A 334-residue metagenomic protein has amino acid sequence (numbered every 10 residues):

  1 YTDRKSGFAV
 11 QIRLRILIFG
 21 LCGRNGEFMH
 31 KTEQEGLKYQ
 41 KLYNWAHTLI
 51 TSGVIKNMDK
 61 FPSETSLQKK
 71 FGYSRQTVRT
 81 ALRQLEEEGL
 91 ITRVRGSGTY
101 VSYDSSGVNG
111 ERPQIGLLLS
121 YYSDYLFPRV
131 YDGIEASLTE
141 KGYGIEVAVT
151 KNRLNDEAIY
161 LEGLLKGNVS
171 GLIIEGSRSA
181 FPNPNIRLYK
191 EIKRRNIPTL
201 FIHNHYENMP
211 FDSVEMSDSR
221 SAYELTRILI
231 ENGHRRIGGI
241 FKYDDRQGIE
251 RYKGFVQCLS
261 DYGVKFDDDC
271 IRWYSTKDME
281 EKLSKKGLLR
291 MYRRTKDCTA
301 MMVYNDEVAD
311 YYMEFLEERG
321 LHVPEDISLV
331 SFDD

Functional and structural regions predicted by a protein language model:
Y1-G7, R13, L17-F28, K41 (+5 more regions): Bacterial carbohydrate/catabolite-sensing allosteric modules
R4-N109: N-terminal helix-turn-helix DNA-binding module of bacterial transcription factors
E64, Y131-D132, Y252-K253: Short amphipathic alpha-helical segment that frequently serves as the phosphate-/nucleotide-binding helix
E64-T65, L154, S219: The beta1-alpha1 cofactor-binding region of Rossmann-like NAD(H)/NADP(H)-dependent oxidoreductases
S105-R112, E175-L188, K277-E280: Short, flexible, glycine-rich and Lys/Arg-enriched loop motifs at helix boundaries that contact anionic partners
S106-G171, V256, D261: Amphipathic helical "hinge" segments at domain boundaries
L118, I173-E175, A300-M302: Structural motif
Y121-D124, K151, S177-F181, K242-R246 (+1 more regions): Short histidine/acidic/glycine/proline-rich micro-motifs that form metal- and phosphate-coordinating active-site loops
